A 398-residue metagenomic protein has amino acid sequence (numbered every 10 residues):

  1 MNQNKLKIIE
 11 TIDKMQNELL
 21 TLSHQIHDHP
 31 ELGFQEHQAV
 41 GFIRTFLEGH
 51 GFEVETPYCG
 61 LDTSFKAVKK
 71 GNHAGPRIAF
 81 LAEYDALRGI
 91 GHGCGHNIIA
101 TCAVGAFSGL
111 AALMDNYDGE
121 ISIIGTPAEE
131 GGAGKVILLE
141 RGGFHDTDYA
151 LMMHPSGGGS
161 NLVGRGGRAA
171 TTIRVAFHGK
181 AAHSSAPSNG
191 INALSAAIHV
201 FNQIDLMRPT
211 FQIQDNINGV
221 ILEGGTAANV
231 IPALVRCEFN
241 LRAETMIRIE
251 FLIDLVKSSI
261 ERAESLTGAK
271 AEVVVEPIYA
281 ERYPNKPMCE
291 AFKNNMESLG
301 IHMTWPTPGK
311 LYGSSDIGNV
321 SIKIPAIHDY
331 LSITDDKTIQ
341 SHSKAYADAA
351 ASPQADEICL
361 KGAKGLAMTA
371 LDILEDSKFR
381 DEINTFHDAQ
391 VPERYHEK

Functional and structural regions predicted by a protein language model:
N2, L6-I9, D13-L20, G33 (+13 more regions): Electropositive phosphate-/nucleotide-binding environments in soluble metabolic enzymes
N2-D118, S315: Acidic/His- and Gly-rich active-site-bordering loop/insert found across diverse amide/peptide-bond hydrolases
N2-Q3, T21-Q25, Y84-R88, A176-S184 (+3 more regions): A short small-residue
H29-G33, L87, A128, M246 (+1 more regions): Short strand->helix junction
T63-K69, D85-G93, N97-I98, V104 (+3 more regions): Histidine/acidic-residue-rich, glycine-tolerant segments that coordinate divalent metal ions
A79-L81, I173, H328-I333: Non-cysteine beta-strand/loop elements that form the S-adenosyl-L-methionine
I198-K398: Metal-dependent amide/peptide-bond hydrolase catalytic core, centered on the "pita-bread" metallohydrolase fold
